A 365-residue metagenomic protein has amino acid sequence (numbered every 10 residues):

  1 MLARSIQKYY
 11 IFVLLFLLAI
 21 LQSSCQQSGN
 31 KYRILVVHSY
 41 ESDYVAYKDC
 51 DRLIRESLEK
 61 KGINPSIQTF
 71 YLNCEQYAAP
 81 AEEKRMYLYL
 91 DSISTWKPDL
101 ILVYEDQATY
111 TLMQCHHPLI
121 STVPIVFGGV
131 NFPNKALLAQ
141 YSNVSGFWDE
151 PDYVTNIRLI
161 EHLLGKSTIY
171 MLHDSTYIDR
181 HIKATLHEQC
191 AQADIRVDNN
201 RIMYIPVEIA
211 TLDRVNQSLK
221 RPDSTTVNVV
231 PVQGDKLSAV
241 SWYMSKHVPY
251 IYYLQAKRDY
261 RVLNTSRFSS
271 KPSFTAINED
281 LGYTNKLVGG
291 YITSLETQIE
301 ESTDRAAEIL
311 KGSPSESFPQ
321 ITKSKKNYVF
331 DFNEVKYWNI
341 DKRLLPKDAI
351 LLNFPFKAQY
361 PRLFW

Functional and structural regions predicted by a protein language model:
L2-I6, C25-W365: Short hydrophobic alpha-helices and adjacent helix-cap/hinge residues
F12-Q22: Bacterial N-terminal signal peptides
